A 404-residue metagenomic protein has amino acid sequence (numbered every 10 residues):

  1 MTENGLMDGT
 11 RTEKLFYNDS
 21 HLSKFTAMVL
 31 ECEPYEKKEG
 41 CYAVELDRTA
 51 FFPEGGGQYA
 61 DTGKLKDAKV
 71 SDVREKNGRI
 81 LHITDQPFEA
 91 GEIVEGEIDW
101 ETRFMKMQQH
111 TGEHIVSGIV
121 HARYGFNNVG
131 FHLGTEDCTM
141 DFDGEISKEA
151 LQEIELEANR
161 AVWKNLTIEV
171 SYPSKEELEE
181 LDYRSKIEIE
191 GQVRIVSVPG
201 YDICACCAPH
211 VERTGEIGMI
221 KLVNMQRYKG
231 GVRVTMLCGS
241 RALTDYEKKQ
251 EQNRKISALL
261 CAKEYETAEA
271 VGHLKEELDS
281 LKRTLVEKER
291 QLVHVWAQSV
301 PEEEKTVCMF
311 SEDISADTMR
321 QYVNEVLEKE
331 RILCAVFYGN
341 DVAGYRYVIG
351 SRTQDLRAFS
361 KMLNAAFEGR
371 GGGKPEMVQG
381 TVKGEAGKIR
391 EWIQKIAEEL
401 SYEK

Functional and structural regions predicted by a protein language model:
M1-K404: A glycine- and charged-residue-rich anion-binding loop/surface
